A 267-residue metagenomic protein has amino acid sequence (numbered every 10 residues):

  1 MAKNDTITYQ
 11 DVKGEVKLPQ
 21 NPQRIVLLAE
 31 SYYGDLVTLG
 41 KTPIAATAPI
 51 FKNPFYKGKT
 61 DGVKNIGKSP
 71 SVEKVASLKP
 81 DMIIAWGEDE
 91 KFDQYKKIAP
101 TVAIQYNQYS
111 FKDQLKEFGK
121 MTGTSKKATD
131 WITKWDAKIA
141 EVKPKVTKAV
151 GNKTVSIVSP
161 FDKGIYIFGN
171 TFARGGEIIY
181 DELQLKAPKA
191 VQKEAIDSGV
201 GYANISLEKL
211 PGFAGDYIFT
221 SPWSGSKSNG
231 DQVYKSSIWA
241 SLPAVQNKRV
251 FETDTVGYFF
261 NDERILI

Functional and structural regions predicted by a protein language model:
M1-L28, K127-V158, P222-G230, Q246 (+1 more regions): Bacterial Sec-exported substrate-binding components of ABC uptake systems
D11-K13, K64-V72, D197-L207: Short helix-initiation/N-cap motifs at beta->coil->alpha
A29-A76: A short, structured surface patch at a secondary-structure boundary
I50-P54, I167-G201: Alpha-helical, coiled-coil/dimerization segments enriched in small aliphatic residues
K79-I84, P100, L210, A214-I218: Proline-aspartate-enriched helix->loop->beta-strand connector
Q94-G164, N261-I267: Extracytoplasmic substrate-binding proteins
K134-L183, L207-S226: Solvent-exposed helix-coil-helix hairpins and adjacent flexible coil/strand "hinge" segments
F213-I267: Structured C-terminal subdomain patch of bacterial secreted/periplasmic proteins
